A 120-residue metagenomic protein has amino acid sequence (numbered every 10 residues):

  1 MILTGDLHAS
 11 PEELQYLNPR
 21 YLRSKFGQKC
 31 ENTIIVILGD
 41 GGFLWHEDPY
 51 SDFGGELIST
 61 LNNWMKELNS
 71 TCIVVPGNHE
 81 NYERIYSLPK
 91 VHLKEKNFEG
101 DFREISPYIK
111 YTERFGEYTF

Functional and structural regions predicted by a protein language model:
T4, S10-Y118: Core catalytic region of metal-dependent phosphoesterases/phosphodiesterases, especially metallo-beta-lactamase-like
